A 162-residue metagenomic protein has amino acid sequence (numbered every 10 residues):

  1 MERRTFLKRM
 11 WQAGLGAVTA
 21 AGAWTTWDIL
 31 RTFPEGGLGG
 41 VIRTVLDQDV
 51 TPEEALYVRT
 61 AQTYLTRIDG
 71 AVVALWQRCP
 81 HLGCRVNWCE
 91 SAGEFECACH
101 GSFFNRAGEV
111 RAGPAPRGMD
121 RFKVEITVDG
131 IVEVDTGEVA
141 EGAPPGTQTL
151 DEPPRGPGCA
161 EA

Functional and structural regions predicted by a protein language model:
T5-A92, E125-A162: N-terminal pre-ligand scaffold of iron-sulfur
R78-D120, E125: Structured, soluble extracytoplasmic/luminal domains of envelope-associated proteins
